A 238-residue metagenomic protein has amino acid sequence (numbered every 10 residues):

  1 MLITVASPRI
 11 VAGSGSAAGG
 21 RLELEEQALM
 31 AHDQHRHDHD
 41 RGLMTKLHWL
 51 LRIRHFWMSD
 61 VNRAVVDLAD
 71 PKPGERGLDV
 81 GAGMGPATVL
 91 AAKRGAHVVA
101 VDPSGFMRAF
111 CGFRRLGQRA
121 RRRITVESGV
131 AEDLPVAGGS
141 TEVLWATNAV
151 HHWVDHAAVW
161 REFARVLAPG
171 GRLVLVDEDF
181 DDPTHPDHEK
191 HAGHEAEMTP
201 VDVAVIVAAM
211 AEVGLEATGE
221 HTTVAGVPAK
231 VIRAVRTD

Functional and structural regions predicted by a protein language model:
L2-K46: N-terminal, positively charged/glycine-rich alpha-helical extensions of SAM-dependent methyltransferases
A28-M58, V101, V174-R233: C-terminal alpha-helical "lid/dimerization" subdomain adjacent to the S-adenosyl-L-methionine
F56-E75: Conserved alpha-helix/loop element of class I SAM-dependent methyltransferases that forms part of the SAM/SAH-binding
R76, G171-R172: Short glycine-centered segments of the SAM/dcSAM-binding site in methyltransferase folds
L78, M84-D133: Class I SAM-dependent methyltransferase SAM/SAH-binding core
W145: A conserved beta-strand element that flanks and buttresses the S-adenosyl-L-methionine
H151-H152: A short His-aromatic
A157-P169: A short glycine-rich, Lys/Arg-flanked "PGG" loop and its adjoining helix->strand segment in the class I
